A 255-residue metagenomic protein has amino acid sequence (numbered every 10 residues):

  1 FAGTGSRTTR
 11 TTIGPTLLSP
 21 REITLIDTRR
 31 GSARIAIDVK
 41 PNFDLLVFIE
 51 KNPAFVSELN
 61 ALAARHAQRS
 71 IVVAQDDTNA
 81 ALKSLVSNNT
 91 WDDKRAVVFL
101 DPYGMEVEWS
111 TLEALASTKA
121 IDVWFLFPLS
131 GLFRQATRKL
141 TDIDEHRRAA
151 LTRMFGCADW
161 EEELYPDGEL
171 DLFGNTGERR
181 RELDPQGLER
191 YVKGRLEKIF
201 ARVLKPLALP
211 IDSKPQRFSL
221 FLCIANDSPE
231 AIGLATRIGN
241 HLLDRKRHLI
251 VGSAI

Functional and structural regions predicted by a protein language model:
F1-S84: SAM cofactor-binding core of SAM-dependent methyltransferases, primarily the Rossmann-like beta-alpha-beta module
V39-P41, L115-K119: Short, conserved loop/helix-junction motifs that constitute active-site signature segments in enzyme catalytic cores
N52-F55, P102-V107: Acidic, metal-coordinating catalytic cores used for nucleic-acid/nucleotide bond scission and strand-transfer chemistry
A81-W91, E113: Short amphipathic alpha-helix with an adjacent loop that forms part of the alpha/beta core around
G104-S117: A short, conserved alpha-helix within the catalytic core of class I
K119-R134: Conserved beta-strand signature within the Rossmann-like core of class I S-adenosyl-L-methionine
A136-D212: A conserved mid-domain beta-alpha-beta active-site/ligand-binding segment of alpha/beta enzyme cores
R217-I255: C-terminal target-recognition/interaction regions appended to catalytic cores
